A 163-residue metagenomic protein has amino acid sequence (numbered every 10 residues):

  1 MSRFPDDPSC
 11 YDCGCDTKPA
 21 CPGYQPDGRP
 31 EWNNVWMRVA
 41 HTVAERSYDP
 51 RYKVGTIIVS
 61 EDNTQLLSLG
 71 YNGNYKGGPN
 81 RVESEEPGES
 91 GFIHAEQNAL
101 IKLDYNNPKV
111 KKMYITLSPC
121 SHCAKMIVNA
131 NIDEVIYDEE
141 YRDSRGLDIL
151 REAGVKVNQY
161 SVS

Functional and structural regions predicted by a protein language model:
S2-S163: Zinc-dependent deaminase catalytic domain
